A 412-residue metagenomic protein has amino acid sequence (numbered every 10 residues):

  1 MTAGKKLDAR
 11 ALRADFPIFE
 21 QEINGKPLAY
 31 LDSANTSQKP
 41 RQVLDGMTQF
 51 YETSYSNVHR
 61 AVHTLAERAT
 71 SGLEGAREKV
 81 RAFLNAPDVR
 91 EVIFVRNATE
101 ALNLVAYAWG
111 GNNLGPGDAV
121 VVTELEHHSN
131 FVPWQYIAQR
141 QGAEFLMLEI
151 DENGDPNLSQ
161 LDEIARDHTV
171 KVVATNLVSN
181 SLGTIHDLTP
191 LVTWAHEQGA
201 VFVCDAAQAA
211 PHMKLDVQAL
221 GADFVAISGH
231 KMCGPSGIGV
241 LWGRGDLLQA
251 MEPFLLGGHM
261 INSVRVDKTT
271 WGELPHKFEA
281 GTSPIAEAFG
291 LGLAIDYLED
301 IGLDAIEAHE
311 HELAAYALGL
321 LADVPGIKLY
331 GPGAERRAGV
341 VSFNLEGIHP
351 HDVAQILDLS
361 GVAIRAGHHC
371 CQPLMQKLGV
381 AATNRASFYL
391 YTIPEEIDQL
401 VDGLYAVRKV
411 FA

Functional and structural regions predicted by a protein language model:
M1-A412: Pyridoxal 5′-phosphate
